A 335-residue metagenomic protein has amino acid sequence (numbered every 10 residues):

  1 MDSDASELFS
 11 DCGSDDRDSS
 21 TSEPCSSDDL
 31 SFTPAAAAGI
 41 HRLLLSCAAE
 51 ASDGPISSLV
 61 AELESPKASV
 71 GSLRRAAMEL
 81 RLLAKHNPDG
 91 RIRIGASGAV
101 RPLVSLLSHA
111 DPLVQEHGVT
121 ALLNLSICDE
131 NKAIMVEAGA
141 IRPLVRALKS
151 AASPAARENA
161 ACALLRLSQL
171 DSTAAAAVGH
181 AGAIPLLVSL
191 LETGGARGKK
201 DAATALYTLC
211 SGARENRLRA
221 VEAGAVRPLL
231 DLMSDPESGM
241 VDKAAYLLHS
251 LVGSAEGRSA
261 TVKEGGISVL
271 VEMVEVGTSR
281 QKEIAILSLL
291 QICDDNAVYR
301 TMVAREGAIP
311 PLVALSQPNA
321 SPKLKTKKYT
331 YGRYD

Functional and structural regions predicted by a protein language model:
M1-K85, G90-R93: N-terminal "cap/leader" segments of large eukaryotic alpha-helical scaffolds
P55-S58, G98-P102, G139-A140, T173 (+5 more regions): Structural recognition of alpha-solenoid helical scaffolds
L59-V60, P102-V104, P143-R146, L186-V188 (+4 more regions): Buried hydrophobic core positions in alpha-solenoid tandem helical repeats
A68-L80, D111-N124, I134-A138, A152-R166 (+7 more regions): Alpha-helical solenoid repeats of the armadillo/HEAT superfamily in eukaryotic scaffolding/adaptor proteins
I92, A133, R146, T173-A176 (+3 more regions): Recurring C-terminal helix/loop segment of individual leucine-rich repeat
I94-R146: Eukaryotic helix-linker segments that join adjacent hydrophobic helices
P143, L165-S168: Hydrophobic, ordered structural segments
